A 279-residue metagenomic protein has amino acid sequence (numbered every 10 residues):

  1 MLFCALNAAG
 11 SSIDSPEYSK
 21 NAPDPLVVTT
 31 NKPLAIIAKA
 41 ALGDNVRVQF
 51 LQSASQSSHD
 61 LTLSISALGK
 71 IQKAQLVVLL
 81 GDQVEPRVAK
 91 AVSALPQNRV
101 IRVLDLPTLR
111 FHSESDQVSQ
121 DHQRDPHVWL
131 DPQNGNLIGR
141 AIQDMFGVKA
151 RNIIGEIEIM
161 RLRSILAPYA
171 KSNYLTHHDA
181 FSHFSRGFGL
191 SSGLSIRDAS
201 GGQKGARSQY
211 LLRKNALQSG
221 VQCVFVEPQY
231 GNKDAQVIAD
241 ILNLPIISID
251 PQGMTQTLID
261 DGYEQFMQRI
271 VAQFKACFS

Functional and structural regions predicted by a protein language model:
M1-A5: Gram-negative bacterial Sec-dependent N-terminal signal peptides
L6-S279: Extracytoplasmic metal-acquisition and chelation regions
